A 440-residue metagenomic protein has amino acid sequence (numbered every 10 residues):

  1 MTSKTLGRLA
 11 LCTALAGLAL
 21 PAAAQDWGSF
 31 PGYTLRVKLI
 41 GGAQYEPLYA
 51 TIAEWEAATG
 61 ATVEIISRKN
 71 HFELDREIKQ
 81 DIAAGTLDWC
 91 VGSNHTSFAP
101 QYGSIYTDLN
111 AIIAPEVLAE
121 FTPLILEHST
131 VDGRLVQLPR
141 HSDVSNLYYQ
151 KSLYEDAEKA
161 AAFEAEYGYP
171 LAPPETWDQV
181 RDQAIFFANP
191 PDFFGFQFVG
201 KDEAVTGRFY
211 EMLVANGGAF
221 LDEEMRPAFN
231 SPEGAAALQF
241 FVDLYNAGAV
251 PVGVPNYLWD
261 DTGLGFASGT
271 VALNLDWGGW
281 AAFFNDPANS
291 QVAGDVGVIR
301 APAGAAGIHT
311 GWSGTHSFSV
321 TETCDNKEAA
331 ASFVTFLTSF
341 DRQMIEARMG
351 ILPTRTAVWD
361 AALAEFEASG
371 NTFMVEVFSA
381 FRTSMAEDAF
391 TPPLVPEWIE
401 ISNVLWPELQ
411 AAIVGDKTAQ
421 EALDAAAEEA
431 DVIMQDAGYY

Functional and structural regions predicted by a protein language model:
Q25-S29, H95-Y148, D178-R181, R208 (+3 more regions): Hinge/lid segment of periplasmic solute-binding proteins
S29, N110-F121, E127, A161-P173 (+6 more regions): Short, solvent-exposed loop/beta-turn-alpha elements that line the ligand-binding surface or hinge of extracytoplasmic
T34, V296-R300, R348-P407, A411 (+1 more regions): Long, aromatic- and glycine/proline-rich binding clefts that accommodate carbohydrate-like moieties
A43-T62, L405, L423: Short, polar/charged alpha-helical segment
P47, E155, P191, V334-W359: Periplasmic-binding protein-like
T51, A99, G207-N216, A236-N326 (+1 more regions): Extracytoplasmic/periplasmic substrate-binding proteins
E54-L124, H128-T130, R134-Q137, A157-E158 (+4 more regions): Extracytoplasmic "Venus flytrap"/periplasmic binding protein-like
A57, E64, T130-V205, N216-P255 (+3 more regions): Helix-loop-helix "hinge/cap" segment bordering the ligand-binding cleft or interdomain interface
